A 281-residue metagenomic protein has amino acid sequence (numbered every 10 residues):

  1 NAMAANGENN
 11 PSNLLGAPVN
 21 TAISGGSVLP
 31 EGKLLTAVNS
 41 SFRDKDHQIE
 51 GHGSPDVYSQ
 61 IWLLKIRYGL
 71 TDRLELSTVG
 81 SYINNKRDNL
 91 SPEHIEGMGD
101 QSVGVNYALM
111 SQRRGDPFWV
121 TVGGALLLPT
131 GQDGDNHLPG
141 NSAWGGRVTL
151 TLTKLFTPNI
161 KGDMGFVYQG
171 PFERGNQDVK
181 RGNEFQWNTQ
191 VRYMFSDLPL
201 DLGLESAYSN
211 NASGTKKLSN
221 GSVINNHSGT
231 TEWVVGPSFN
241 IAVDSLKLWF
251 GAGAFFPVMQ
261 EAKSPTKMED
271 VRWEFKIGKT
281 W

Functional and structural regions predicted by a protein language model:
A2-H47, S111-W119: Outer-membrane beta-barrel biogenesis signature
T21-G25, L70-D72, N106-R114, V120 (+5 more regions): Outer-membrane beta-barrel proteins
L34, R73-T78, Q112-G115, P158-G162 (+2 more regions): Repeated loop/turn-to-beta-strand initiation elements of outer-membrane beta-barrel proteins
V38, L64-Y68, V103-Y107, G124 (+7 more regions): Residues on the lipid-exposed face of transmembrane beta-strands in outer-membrane beta-barrel proteins
S40-D46, G80-K86, L109, L126-Q132 (+6 more regions): Transmembrane beta-strands of outer-membrane beta-barrel pores
D56-W62, I95-V103, F118, G140-G146 (+3 more regions): Residues that define the transmembrane beta-barrel architecture of outer-membrane proteins
N84-R181: Outer-membrane pore/translocation modules
R181, F185-W281: Outer membrane beta-barrel transmembrane domains
